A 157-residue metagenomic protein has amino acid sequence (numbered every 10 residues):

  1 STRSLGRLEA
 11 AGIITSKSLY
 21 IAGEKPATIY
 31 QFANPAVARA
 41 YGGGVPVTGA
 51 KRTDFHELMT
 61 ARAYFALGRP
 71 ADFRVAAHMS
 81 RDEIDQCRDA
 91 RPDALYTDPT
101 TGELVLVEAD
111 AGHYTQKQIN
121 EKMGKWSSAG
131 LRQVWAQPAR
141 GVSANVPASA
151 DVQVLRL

Functional and structural regions predicted by a protein language model:
S1, T60, Q118-I119: Amphipathic coiled-coil/heptad-repeat helices and related helical stalk/stem segments that mediate oligomerization
S1-G42, P46-V47: Nuclease-adjacent, charged terminal/linker segments that flank catalytic cores
K17, K51-F55, Y64-T115: Active-site metal-binding core of divalent-cation-utilizing nuclease and nuclease-like domains
G44-T60: A short, highly charged nucleic-acid-interacting micro-segment common to nuclease and nuclease-linked defense proteins
L104, A111-R156: Catalytic cores of nucleic-acid endonucleases
